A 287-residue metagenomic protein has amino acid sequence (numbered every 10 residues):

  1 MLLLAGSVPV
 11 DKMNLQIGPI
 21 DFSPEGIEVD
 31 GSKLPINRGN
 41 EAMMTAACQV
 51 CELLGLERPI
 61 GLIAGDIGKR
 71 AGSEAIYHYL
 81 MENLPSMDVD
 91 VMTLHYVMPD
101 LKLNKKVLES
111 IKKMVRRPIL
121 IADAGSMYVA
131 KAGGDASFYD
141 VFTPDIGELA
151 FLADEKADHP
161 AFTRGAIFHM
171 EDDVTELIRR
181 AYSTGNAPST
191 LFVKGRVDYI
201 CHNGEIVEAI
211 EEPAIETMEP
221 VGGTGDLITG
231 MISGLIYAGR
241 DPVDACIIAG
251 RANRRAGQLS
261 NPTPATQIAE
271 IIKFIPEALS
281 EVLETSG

Functional and structural regions predicted by a protein language model:
M1-G26: Positively charged, low-complexity intrinsically disordered leader regions
M1-V10, I36-D140: Ribokinase/PfkB-type carbohydrate-kinase core domain
I17-M44: Short catalytic helix/loop segments, enriched in acidic residues and glycine and frequently bearing histidine
G31-P35, E212-G223: Short pre-catalytic strand/loop immediately N-terminal to key active-site residues, enriched for Gly-Thr
V129-I206: Conserved phosphate/ATP/ADP-binding segment of small-molecule kinases
V174-T184, D241-G257, I271-I272: Short, well-structured alpha-helical segments that form the helix of a local strand-helix-strand
P220-A252: Short, small-residue alpha-helix embedded
R254-G287: Charged C-terminal helix
